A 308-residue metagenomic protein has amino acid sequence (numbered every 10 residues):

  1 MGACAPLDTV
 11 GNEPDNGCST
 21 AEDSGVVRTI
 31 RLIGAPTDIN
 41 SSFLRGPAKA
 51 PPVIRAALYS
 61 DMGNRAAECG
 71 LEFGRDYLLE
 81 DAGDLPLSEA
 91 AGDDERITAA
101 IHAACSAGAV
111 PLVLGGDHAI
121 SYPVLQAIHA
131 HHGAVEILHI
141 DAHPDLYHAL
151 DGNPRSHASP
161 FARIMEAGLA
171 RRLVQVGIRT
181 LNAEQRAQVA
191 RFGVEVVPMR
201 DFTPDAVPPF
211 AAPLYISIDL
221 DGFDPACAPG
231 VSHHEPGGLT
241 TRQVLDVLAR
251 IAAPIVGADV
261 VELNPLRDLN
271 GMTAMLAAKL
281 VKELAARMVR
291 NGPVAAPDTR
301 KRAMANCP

Functional and structural regions predicted by a protein language model:
G2-P6, P14-P308: Conserved alpha-helical scaffold segments that buttress catalytic/binding sites
